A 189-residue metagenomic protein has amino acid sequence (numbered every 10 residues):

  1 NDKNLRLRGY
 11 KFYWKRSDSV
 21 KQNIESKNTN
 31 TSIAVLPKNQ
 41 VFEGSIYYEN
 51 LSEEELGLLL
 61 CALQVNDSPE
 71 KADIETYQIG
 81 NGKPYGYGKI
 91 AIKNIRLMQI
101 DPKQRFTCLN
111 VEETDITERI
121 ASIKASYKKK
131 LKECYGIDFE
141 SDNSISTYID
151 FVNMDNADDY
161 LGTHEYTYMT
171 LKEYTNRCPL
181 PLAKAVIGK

Functional and structural regions predicted by a protein language model:
N1-K189: Basic, Gly/Ser/Thr-rich N-terminal segments that form RNA-phosphate-binding interfaces in CRISPR RAMP
